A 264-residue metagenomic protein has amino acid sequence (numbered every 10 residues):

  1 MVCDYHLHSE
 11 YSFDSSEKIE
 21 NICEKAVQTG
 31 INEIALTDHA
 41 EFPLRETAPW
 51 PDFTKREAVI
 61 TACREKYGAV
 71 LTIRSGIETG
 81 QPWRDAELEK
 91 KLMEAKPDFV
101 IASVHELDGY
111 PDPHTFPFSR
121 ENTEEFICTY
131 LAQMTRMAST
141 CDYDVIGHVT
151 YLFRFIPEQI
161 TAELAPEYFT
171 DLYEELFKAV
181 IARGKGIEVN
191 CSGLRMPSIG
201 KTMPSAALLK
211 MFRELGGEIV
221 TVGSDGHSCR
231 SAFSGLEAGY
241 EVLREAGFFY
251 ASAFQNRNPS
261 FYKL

Functional and structural regions predicted by a protein language model:
M1-A132, S231: A metal-dependent hydrolase metal-coordination microenvironment
M1-S9, I19, E24, D108 (+1 more regions): Charged catalytic cores and adjacent phosphate/nucleic-acid-binding surfaces used for phosphate/nucleic-acid chemistry
S16, F42, A102-V180, K185-S198 (+1 more regions): Divalent metal-binding pocket/active-site signature
V27, M93, A138-S139, R213 (+1 more regions): Non-catalytic positions within long, well-ordered alpha-helices that form the structural scaffold/packing of enzyme
I31, P97, D142-Y143, G217 (+1 more regions): A structural motif
I34-L36, V100, I146, I187 (+2 more regions): Hydrophobic residues within beta-strands of alpha/beta enzymes
E78, R84, Y151, Q255-N258: Residues that form or immediately flank small-molecule/cofactor binding pockets and catalytic motifs
